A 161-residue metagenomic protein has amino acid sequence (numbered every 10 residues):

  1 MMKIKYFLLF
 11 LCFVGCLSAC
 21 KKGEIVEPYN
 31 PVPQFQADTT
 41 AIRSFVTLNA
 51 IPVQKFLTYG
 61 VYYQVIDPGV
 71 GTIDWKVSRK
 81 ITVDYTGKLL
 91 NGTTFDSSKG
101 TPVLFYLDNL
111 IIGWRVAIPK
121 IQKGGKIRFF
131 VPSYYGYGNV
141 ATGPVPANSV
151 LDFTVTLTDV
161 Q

Functional and structural regions predicted by a protein language model:
M1-Y6, K21-K22: Positively charged n-region of N-terminal signal peptides that target proteins for export
L9-F10: Low-complexity, glycine/proline/serine-enriched flexible coil segments that act as short hinges or interruptions within
F13-V14, L107: Intrinsically disordered, low-complexity regions enriched in Ser/Pro/Gly/Gln/His and often acidic
G15-A19: C-terminal motif of bacterial Sec signal peptides marking the signal peptidase cleavage site
C20-Q161: Cross-family detector of peptidyl-prolyl cis-trans isomerase
